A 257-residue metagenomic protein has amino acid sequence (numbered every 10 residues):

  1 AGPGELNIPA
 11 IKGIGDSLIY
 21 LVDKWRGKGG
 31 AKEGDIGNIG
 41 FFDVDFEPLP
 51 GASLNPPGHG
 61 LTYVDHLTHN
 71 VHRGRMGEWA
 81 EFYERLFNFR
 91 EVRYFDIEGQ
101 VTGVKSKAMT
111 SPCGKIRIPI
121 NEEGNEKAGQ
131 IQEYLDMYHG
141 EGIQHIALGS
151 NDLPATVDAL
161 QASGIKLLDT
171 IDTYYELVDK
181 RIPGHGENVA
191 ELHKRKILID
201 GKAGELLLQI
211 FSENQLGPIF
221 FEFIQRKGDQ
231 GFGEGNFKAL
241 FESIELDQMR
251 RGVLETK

Functional and structural regions predicted by a protein language model:
A1-E91, Q100-K257: Glyoxalase I/VOC metalloenzyme domain signal
Y94-D96: Active-site and NAD+-binding cores of ADP-ribose-processing enzymes
